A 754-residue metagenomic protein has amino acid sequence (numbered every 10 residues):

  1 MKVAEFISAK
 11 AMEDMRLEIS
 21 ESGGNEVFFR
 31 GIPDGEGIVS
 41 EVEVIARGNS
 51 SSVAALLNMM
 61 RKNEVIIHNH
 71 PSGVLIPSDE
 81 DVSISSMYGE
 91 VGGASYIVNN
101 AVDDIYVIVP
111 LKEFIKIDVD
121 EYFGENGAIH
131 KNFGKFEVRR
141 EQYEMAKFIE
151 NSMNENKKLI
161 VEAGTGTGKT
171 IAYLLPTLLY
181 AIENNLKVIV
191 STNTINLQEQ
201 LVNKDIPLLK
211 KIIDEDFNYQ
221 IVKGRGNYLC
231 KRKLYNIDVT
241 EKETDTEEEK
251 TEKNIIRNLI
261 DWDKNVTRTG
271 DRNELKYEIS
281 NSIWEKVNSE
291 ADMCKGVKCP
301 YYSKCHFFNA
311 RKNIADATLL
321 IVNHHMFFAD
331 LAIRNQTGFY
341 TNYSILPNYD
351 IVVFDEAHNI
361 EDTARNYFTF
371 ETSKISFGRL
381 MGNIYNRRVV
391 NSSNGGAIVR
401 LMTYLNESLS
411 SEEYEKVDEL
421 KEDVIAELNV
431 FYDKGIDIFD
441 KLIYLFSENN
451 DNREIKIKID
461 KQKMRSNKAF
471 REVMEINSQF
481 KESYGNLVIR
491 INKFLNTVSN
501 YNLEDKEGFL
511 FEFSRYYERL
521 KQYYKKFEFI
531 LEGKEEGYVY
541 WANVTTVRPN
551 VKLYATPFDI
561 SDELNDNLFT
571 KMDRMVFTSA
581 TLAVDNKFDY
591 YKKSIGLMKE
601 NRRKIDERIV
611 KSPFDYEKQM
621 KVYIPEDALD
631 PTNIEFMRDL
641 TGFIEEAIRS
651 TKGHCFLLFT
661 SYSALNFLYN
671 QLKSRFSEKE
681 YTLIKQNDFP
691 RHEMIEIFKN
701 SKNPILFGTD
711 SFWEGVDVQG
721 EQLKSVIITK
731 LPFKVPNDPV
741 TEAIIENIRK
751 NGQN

Functional and structural regions predicted by a protein language model:
M1-K62, V74-E113: Conserved beta-strand-loop surface patch within small alpha/beta domains used for substrate/adaptor or ligand engagement
K116-N132, E137, N185-K187, S191-L320 (+8 more regions): A substrate-engagement module of RecA-like helicase motors
N154-P176: Walker A/P-loop
Y173, L179, E199, K204-P207 (+2 more regions): Signature of the SF2 helicase/ATPase Hel1-core->accessory helical subdomain module
W284-A315, L331-T341, L487-E626, Q686-I697 (+1 more regions): A contiguous, basic/glycine-rich beta-loop/short-helix subdomain that forms a polymer-engagement track
D566, P625-T660: Conserved interdomain hinge at the start of the Helicase C-terminal
P613, P625-E635, Q686-N754: Conserved RecA-like P-loop NTPase helicase motor core
T660-N687: Conserved helicase motor "Helicase C" RecA-like lobe of SF1/SF2 P-loop NTPases
